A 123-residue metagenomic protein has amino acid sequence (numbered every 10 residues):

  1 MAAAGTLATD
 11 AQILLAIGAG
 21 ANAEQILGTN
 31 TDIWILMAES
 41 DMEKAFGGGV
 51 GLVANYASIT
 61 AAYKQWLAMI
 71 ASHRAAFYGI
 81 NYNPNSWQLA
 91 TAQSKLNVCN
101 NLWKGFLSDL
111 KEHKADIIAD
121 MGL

Functional and structural regions predicted by a protein language model:
M1-K64, S108-L123: Conserved short "hinge" loops at termini or chain/domain junctions
A2-A4, H73-L123: Short loop/turn elements at secondary-structure junctions
I59-Y63, L67, W87-A90: Short acidic, glycine/proline-enriched loop segments that cap or flank alpha-helices
K64-A76: Core structural elements
